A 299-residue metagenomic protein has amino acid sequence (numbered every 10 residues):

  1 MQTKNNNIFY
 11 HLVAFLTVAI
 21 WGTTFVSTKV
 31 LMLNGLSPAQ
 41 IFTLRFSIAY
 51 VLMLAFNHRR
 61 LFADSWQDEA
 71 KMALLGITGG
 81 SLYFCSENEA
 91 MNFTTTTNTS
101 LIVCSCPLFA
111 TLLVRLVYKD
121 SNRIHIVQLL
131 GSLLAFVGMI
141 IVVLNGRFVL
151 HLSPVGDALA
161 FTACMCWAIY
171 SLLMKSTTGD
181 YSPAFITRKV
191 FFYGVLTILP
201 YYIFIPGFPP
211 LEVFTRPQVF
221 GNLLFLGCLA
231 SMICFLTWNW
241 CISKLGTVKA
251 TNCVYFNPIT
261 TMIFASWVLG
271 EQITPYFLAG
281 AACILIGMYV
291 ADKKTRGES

Functional and structural regions predicted by a protein language model:
M1-Q40, I77, L150-G179, I198-P200 (+1 more regions): Glycine-/small-residue-enriched transmembrane alpha-helix faces in small-molecule transporters and effluxers
N6-Y10, N34-A39, T43, D64-A70 (+3 more regions): Juxtamembrane helix-entry segments on the extracytoplasmic side of multipass membrane proteins
L12, I41-L44, G80, F84 (+3 more regions): Helix-helix packing/entry segments at the starts of transmembrane helices
T23, S27-V30, A49-S65, L116 (+4 more regions): Membrane-interface helix-cap regions at the ends of transmembrane helices in multi-pass membrane proteins
T24-F25, L54-V103, I140-I141, G227-L245: Specific transmembrane alpha-helical segments of multi-pass solute transporters/efflux pumps, especially DMT/EamA
T28, L33-L82, P107-V114, M165-L173 (+3 more regions): Transmembrane alpha-helices of multi-pass small-molecule transport proteins
L31, I41, A90, L116-K119 (+7 more regions): Hydrophobic/aromatic residues within transmembrane alpha-helices of multi-pass small-molecule transporters
M53, A73, S105-P107, L113 (+4 more regions): Hydrophobic transmembrane alpha-helices of multi-pass small-molecule transport proteins
